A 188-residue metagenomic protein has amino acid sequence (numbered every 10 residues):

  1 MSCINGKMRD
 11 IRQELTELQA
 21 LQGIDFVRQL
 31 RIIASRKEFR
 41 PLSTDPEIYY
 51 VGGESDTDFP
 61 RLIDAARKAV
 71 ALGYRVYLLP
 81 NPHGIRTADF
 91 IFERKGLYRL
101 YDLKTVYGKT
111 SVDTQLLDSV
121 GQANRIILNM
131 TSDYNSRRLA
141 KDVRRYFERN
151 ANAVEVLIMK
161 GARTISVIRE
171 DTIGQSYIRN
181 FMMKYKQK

Functional and structural regions predicted by a protein language model:
S2-Y77, T105-K188: Metal-dependent nuclease catalytic core centered on acidic motifs
H83-R86: Short acidic/glycine-enriched loop/turn segments that link adjacent beta-strands
F90-F92, Y98-T105: Conserved catalytic cores of phosphodiester-cleaving nucleases, focusing on short active-site segments
E93-R94, G161: Short strand-turn-strand beta-turns centered on an Asx-Gly dipeptide
